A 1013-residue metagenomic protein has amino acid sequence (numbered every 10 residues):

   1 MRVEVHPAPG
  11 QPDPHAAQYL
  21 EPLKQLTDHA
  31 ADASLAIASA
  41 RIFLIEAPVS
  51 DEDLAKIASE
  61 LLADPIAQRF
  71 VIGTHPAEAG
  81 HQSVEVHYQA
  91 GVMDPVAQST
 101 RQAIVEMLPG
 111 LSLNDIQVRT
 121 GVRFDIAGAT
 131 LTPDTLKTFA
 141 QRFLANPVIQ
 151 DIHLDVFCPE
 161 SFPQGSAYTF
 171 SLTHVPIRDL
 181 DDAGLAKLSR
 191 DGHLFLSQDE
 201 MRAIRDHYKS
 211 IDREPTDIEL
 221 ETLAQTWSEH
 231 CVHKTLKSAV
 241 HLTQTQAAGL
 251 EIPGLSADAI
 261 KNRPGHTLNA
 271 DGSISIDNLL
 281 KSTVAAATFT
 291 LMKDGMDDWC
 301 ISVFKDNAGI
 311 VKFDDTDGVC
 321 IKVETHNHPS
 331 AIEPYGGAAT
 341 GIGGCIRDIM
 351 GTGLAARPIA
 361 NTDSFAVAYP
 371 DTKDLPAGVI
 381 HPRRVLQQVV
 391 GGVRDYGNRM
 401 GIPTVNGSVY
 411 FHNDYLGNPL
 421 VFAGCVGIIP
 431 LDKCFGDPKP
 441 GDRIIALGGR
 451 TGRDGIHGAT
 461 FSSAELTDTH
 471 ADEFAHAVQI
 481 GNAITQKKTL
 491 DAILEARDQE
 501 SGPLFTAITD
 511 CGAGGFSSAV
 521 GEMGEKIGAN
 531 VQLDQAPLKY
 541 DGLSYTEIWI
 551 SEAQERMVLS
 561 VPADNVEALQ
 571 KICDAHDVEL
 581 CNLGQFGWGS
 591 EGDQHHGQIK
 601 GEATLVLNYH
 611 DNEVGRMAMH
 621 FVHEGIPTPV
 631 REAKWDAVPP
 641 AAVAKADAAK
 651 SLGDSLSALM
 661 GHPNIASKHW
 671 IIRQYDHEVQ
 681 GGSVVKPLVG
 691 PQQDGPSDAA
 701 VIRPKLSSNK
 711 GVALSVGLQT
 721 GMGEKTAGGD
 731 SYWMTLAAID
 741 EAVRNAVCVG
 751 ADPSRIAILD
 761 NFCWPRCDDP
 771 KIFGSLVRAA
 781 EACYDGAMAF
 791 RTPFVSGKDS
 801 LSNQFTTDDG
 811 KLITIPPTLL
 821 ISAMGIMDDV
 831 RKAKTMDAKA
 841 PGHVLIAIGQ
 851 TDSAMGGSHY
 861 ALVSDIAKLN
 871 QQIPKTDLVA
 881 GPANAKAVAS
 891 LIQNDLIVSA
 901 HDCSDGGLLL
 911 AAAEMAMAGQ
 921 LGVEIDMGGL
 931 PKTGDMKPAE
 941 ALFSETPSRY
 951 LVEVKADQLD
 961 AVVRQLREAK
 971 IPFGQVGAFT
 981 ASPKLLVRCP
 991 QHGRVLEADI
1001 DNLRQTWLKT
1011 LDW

Functional and structural regions predicted by a protein language model:
M1-D28: N-terminal basic/disordered segments at the start of proteins
M1-P9, S39-L44, A79-A90, T120-F124 (+2 more regions): Short glycine-/aliphatic-rich beta-strand segments at the starts of folded cytosolic domains
E4-A8, L44-P48, E85-H87, D125-A129 (+2 more regions): Short hydrophobic/aromatic beta-strand micro-patches that form the beta-sheet surface supporting nucleotide- or nucleic
V5-H15, V49, V86-V96, G128-L131 (+3 more regions): Short, surface-exposed ligand-recognition loops at beta-strand->loop->(often short) alpha-helix junctions that present
A17, E21, L54-Q68, D94-E106 (+3 more regions): Non-catalytic interaction/regulatory segments
L26, L35-S39, R101-Q102, E106-R123 (+1 more regions): Interaction-mediating elements
E60, P65-L113, G265: Short, solvent-exposed interaction modules
G91-M93, L113-D115, R123, R142 (+1 more regions): Glycine/proline-enriched, intrinsically flexible loops and inter-domain linkers
